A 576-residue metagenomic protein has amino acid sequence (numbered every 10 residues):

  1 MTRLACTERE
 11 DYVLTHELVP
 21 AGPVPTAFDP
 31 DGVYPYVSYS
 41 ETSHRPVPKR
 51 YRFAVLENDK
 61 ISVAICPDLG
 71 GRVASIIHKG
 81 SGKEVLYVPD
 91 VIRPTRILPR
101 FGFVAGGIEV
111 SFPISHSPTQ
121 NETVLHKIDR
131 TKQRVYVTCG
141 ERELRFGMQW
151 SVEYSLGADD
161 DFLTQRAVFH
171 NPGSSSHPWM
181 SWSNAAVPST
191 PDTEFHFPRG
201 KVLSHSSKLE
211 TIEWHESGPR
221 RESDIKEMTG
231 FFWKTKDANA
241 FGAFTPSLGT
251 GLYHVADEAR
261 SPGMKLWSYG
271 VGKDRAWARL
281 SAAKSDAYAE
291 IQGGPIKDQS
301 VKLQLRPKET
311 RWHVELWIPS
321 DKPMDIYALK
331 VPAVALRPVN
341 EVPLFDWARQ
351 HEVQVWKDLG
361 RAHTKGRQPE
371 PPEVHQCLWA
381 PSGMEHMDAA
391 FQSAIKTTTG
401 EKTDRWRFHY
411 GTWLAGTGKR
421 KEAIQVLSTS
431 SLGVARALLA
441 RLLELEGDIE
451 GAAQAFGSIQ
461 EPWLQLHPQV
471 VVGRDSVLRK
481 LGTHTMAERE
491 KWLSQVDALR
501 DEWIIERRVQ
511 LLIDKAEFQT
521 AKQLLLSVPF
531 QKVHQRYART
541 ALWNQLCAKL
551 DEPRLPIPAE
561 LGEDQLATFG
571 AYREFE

Functional and structural regions predicted by a protein language model:
M1, P23-P48, R52-E57, A105-F162 (+4 more regions): Extended, loop-rich substrate-binding clefts of extracytoplasmic carbohydrate-active enzymes
T2-V33, Y51-N121: Acidic-aromatic substrate-binding/catalytic surfaces of carbohydrate-active enzymes
L4-E17, A54-L56, V63-S75, D161 (+3 more regions): A contiguous, surface-exposed recognition patch within enzymatic or periplasmic domains that forms
A54-D59, V63-I65, H126-I128, A167 (+1 more regions): Short Pro-Gly-centered flexible turn/kink motifs
V339-Q350, Q354-R361, E385-T397, K419-T429 (+4 more regions): Alpha-helical repeat scaffolds
G366-E373, T399-F408, S430-L438, W463-G473 (+5 more regions): Generic helix N-cap/helix-start motif at coil->alpha-helix transitions
T417, E446, L481-T483, K515 (+1 more regions): Structural motif corresponding to the intra-repeat A-B loop/turn of tetratricopeptide repeats
